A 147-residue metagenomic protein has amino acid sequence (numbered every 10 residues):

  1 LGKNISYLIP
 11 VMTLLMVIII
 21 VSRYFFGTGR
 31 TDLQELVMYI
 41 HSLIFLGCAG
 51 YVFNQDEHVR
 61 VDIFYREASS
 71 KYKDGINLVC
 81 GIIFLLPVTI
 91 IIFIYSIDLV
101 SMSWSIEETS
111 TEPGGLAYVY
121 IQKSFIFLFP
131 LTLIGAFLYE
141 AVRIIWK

Functional and structural regions predicted by a protein language model:
L1-K147: Alpha-helical transmembrane segments and membrane-interface helix-loop junctions in multi-pass membrane proteins
